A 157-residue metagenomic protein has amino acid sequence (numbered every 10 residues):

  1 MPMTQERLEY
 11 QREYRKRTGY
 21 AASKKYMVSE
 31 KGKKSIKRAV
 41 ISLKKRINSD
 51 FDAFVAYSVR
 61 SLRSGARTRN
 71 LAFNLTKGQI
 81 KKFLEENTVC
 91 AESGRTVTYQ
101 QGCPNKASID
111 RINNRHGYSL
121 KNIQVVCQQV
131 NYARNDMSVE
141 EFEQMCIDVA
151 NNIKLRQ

Functional and structural regions predicted by a protein language model:
M1-Y57: BZIP DNA-binding basic region
S35-I36, F83, M145: A structural signal for short hydrophobic/aromatic patches embedded in well-ordered alpha helices
N48-V89: Short, charged surface segments at domain edges that flank catalytic/cofactor-binding sites
R69-K81, V89-V125, R134: Histidine-centered nuclease catalytic patch
K121, Y132-Q157: A detector for short metal-coordination/catalytic motifs
